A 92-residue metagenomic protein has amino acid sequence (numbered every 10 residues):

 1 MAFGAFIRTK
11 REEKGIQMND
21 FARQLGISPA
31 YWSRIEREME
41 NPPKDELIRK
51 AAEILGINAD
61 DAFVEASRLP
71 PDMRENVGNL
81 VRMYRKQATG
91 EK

Functional and structural regions predicted by a protein language model:
M1-E13: A short, Lys/Arg-rich alpha-helix, primarily the initiator
R8, N19, R49: Residues within the helices of the helix-turn-helix
R11, A22, A52: The alpha-helix within a helix-turn-helix
G15-R34: Short alpha-helical DNA-recognition segment
E36, L47, A66: DNA major-groove recognition helix of helix-turn-helix
M39-E53: Short, basic-rich loop-to-helix N-cap that marks the start of a DNA-contacting helix
D61-K92: Short, charged recognition helix plus adjacent turn of helix-turn-helix-like nucleic-acid-binding domains
